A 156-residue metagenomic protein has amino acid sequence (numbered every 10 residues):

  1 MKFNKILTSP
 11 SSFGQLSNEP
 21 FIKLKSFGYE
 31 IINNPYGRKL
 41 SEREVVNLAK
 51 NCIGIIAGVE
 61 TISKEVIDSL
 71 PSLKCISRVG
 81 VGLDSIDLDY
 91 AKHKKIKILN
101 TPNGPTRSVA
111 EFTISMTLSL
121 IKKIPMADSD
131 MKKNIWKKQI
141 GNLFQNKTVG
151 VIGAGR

Functional and structural regions predicted by a protein language model:
M1-C52: N-terminal glycine-/charge-rich "phosphate-binding" loop or analogous flexible N-terminal tail
F3, L73, Q145-V149: Phosphate-coordination loops involved in phosphoryl transfer and adenosine-cofactor binding
L7, I32, C75-S77, K97-L99 (+1 more regions): Structural detector of well-ordered beta-strand residues that form the stable sheet scaffold of enzyme domains
S11-G14, Y36-K39, G58-I62, V81-L83 (+1 more regions): Short beta->alpha connector loops
E19, Q139-R156: Rossmann-like dinucleotide/phosphate-binding beta-alpha-beta segment
F27, L120-I124, N134: Change "in soluble alpha/beta enzymes" to "in soluble alpha/beta proteins
P35-L40, A57-G58, S129-K137: Short gly/ser/thr-rich secondary-structure transition/capping motifs
N51-D128, N142: Phosphate/diphosphate ligand-binding glycine-rich loop within oxidoreductases
